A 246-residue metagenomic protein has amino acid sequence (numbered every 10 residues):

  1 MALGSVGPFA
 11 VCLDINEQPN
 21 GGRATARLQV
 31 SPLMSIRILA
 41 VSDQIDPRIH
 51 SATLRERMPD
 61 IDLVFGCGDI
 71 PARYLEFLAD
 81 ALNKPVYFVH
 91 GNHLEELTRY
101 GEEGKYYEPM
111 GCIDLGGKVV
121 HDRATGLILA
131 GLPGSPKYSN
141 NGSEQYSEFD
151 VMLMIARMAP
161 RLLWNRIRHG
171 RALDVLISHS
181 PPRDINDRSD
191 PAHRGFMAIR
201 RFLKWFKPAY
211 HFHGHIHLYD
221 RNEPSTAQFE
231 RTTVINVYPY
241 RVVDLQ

Functional and structural regions predicted by a protein language model:
A2-A79, W164, R168-A172: N-terminal active-site segment of His-dependent metallophosphoesterases
T25-S35, G101, V119-T125, F202-W205 (+1 more regions): Binuclear metal-dependent phosphoesterase catalytic core
A40-R48, H90-E96, G101-R194: Conserved catalytic scaffold of divalent metal-dependent phosphoesterases
A40-S42, L63-D69, Y87-N92, L115 (+3 more regions): Active-site neighborhood of phospho(di)ester-bond hydrolases with catalytic His/Asp-centered motifs
S51-L54, I70, Y74-N83, E95-M110 (+2 more regions): Metal-dependent catalytic neighborhoods of phosphoester/phosphodiester hydrolases
I61-D62, L82-N83, G111-C112, L173 (+1 more regions): Short, well-ordered alpha-helix to beta-strand connector turns
L82-G91, F196-I199: A short, gly/pro- and small-residue-rich
K84, L173, I199-H213: Proline-aspartate-enriched helix->loop->beta-strand connector
